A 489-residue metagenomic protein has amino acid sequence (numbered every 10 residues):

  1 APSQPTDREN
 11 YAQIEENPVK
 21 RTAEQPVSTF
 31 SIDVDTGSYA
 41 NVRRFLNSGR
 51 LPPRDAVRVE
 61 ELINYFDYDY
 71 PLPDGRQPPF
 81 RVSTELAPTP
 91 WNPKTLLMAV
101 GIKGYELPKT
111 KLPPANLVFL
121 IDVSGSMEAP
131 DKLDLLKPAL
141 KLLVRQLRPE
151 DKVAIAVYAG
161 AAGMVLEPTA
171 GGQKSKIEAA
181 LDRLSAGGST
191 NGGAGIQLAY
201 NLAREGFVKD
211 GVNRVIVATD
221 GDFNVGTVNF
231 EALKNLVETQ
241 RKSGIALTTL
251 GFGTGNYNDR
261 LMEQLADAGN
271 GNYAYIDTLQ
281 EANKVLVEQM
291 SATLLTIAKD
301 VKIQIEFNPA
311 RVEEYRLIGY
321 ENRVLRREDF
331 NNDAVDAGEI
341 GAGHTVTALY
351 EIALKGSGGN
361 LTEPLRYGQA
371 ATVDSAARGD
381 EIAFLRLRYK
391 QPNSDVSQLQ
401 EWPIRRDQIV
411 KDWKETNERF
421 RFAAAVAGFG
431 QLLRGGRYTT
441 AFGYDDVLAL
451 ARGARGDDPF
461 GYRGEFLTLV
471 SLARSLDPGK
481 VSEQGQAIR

Functional and structural regions predicted by a protein language model:
A1-K103, R327, R388, T440-R489: Subset of Sec-pathway N-terminal targeting signals
R21-E24, G37-R43, A310-V312, Y320-T347 (+1 more regions): Long, acidic serine/threonine- and proline-rich intrinsically disordered regions
E24-S28, P78-F80, K94-M98, P113-L117 (+4 more regions): Residues at beta-strand starts and edge strands
D33, S83-E85, G101-K103, L120 (+3 more regions): Residue-level recognition of well-ordered beta-strand positions that form the cores of beta-sheet-rich folds across
G49, R183-G187, L432, A454: Alpha-helix C-capping/helix-to-loop hinge sites
D74, E205-V208, P309-R316: Proline-centered turn/helix-capping motifs that create local helix->coil transitions or kinks
R81-V301, E328, N360-S375, D457 (+2 more regions): Exposed acidic/Ser/Thr-rich ligand/metal-binding surfaces
A246, A268-G269, Y273-D277, A282-E351 (+1 more regions): Polar, glycine-rich mid-to-C-terminal structural blocks that act as macromolecule-binding/assembly scaffolds
